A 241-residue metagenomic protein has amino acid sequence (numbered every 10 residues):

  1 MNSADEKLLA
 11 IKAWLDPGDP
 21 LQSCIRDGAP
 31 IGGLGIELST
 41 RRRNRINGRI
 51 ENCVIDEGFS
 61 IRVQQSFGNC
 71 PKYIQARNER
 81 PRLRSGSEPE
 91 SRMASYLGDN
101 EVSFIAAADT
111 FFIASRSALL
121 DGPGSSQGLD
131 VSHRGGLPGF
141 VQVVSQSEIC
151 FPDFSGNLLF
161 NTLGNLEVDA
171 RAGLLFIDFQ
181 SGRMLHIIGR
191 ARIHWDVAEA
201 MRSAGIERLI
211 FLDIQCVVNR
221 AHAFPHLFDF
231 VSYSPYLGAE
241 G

Functional and structural regions predicted by a protein language model:
M1-G241: Binding-site signature for planar aromatic cofactors or substrates
